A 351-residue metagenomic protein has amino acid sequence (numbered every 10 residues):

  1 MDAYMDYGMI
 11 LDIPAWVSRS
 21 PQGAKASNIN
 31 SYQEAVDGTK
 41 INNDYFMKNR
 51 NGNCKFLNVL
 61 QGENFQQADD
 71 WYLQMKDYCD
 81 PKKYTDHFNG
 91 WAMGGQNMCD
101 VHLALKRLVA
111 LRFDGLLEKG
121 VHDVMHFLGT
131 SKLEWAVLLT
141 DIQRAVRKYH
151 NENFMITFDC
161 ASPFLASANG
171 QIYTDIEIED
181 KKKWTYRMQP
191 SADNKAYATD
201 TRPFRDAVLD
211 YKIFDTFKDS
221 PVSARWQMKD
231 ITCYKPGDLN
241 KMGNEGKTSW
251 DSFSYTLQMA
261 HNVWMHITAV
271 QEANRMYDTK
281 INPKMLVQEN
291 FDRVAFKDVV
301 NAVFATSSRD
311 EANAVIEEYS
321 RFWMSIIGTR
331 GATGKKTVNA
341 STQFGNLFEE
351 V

Functional and structural regions predicted by a protein language model:
M1-D70: Active-site beta->alpha loop and helix N-cap motifs at the rims of alpha/beta catalytic domains
A15-G23, D193-V351: C-terminal extensions of enzymes
N28, G115, G120, N151 (+3 more regions): Short, flexible coil/linker elements and helix-boundary hinge sites characteristic of intrinsically disordered
S31, N64, D159, S308-A312: Helix N-terminus capping/helix-initiation residues
Y32-A35, T39, A68-M75, V146 (+2 more regions): Generic structural signal of hydrophobic/aromatic residues within well-ordered alpha-helices of folded domains
D37, D44, K48-C54, K82-K83 (+2 more regions): Polar low-complexity intrinsically disordered regions
N51-W226: Glycine-rich phosphate/ribose-binding loops and adjacent secondary-structure elements that form binding surfaces
